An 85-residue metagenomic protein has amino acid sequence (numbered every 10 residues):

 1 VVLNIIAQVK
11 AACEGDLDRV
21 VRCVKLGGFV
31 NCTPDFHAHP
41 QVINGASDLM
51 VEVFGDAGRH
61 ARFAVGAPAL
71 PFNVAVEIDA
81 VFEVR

Functional and structural regions predicted by a protein language model:
V1-R85: Short, polar/acidic, helix-capping and beta-turn segments at strand->helix junctions that line the mouths
